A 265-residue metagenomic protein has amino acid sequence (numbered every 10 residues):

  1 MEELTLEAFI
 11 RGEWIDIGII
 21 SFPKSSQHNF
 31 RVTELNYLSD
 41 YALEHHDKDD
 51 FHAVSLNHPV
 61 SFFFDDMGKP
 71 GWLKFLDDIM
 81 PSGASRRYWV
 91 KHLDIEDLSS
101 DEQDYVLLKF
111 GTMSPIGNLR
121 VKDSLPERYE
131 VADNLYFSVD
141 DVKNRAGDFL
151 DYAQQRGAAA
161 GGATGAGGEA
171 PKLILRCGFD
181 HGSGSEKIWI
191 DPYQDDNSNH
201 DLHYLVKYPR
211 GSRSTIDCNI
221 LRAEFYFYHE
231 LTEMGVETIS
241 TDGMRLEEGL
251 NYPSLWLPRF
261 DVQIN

Functional and structural regions predicted by a protein language model:
M1-N265: Phosphate/dinucleotide-binding and metal-coordinating scaffold of catalytic cores in nucleotide-dependent enzymes
